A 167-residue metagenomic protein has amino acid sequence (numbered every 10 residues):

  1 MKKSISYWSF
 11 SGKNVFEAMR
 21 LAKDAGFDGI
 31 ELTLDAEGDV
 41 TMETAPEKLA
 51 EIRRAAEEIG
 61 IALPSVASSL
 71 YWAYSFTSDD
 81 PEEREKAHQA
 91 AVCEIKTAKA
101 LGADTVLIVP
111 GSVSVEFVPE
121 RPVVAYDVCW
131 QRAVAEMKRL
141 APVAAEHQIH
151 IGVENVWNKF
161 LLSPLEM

Functional and structural regions predicted by a protein language model:
M1-S6, P64-F76, S112-R121: N-terminal small/glycine-rich loop or linker at the start of catalytic domains across soluble metabolic enzymes
K2-Y7, I30-L32, L63-S68, V106-I108 (+1 more regions): Hydrophobic faces of well-ordered beta-strands that scaffold small-molecule active sites in alpha/beta enzyme cores
Y7-K13: Short polar catalytic/cofactor-binding loops
S9, D35, V40, S68-S69 (+2 more regions): Residue-level "edge-of-site" marker
N14-E17, A55-I59, F76-M167: Active-site acidic/histidine proton-transfer and metal-coordination neighborhood in alpha/beta enzyme cores
F16-D35, L101-G102: Catalytic domains of carbohydrate-active enzymes, especially glycoside hydrolases
T33-E57, P110-F117: Glycine-rich, proline-tolerant flexible connector loops at the mouths of alpha/beta enzymes
